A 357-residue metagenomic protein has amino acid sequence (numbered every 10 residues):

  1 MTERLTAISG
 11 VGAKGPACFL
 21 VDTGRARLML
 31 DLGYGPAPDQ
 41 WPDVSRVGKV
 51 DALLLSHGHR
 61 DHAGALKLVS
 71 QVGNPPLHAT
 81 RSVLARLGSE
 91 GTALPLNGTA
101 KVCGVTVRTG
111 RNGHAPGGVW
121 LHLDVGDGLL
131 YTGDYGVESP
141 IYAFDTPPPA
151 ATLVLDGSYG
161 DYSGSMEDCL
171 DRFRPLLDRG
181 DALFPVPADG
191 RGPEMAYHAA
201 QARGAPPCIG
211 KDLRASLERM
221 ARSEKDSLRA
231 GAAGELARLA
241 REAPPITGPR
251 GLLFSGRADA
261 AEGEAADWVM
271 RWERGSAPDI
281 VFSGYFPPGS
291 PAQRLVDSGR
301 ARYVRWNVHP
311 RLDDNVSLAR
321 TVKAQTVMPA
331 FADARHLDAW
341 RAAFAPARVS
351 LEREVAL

Functional and structural regions predicted by a protein language model:
V11-L55, H59-R60, G64-V72, S82-G91 (+1 more regions): Pre-active-site segment of Zn-dependent metallo-hydrolases
A13, R238-L357: C-terminal regulatory/interaction regions
K14-G15, R60-A63, R86, A100 (+8 more regions): Active-site environment of divalent metal-dependent phosphoester hydrolases
L20, T99-T152: Catalytic core of the metallo-beta-lactamase
M29-G33, V50-D61, L66, P76-R81 (+8 more regions): Active-site neighborhood of phospho(di)ester-bond hydrolases with catalytic His/Asp-centered motifs
R81-G118, V125, R222-R250: Metallo-beta-lactamase
L153-D171, D226-G234, L295-H309: Glycine-rich phosphate-binding "P-loop"
M166-E167, D171-A277, V281, R320-K323 (+1 more regions): Hard-cation-handling environments
